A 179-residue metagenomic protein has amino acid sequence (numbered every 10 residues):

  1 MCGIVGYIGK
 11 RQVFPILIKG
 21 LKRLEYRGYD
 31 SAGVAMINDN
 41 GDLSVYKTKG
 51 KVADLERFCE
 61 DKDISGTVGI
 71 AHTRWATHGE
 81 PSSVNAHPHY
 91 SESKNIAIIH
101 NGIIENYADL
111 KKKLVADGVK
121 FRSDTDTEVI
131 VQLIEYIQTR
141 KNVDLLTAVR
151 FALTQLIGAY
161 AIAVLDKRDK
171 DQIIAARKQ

Functional and structural regions predicted by a protein language model:
M1-K178: Conserved short alpha-helical segments that host acidic/polar catalytic motifs at enzyme active sites
